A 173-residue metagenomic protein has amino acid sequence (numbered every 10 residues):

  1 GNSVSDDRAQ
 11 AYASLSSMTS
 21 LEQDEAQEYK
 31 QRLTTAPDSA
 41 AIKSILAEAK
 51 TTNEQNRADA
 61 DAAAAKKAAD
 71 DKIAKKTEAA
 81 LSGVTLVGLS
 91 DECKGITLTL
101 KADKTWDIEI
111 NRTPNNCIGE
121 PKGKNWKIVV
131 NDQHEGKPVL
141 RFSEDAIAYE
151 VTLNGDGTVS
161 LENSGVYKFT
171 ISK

Functional and structural regions predicted by a protein language model:
G1-K75: Amphipathic alpha-helical assembly segments used for oligomerization, scaffolding, or translocation
A69-V87, T97-D103: N-terminal helix-cap/turn-to-beta initiation motif at the start of protein domains
D91-Y149, S160-G165: N-terminal glycine/threonine-rich, aromatic-flanked beta-hairpin/loop signature
L153-N154: Acidic, low-complexity intrinsically disordered regions
N163-K173: Short, low-complexity, Pro/Ser/Thr/Gly-rich segments in the mature regions of secreted, periplasmic
